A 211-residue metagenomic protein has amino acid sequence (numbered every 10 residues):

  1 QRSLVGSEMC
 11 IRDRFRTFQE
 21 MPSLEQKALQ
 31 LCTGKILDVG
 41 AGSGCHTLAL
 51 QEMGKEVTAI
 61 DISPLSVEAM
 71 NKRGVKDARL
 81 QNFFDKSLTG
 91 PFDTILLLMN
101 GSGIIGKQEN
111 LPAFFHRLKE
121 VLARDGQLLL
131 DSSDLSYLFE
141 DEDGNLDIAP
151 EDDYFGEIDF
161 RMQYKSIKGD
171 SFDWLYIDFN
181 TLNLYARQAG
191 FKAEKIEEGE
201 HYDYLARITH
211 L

Functional and structural regions predicted by a protein language model:
Q1-G6, I11: Single conserved hydrophobic/aromatic residue that forms the stacking wall/gate of nucleotide- or nucleobase-binding
R16-K35: Conserved alpha-helix/loop element of class I SAM-dependent methyltransferases that forms part of the SAM/SAH-binding
S43: Conserved SAM/SAH-binding loop
S63-P64: Conserved SAM/SAH-binding beta-strand->alpha-helix loop
G74-D85: Conserved SAM-binding strand-loop segment of SAM-dependent methyltransferases
F92-P112: A short SAM/SAH-binding and catalytic strip from SAM-dependent methyltransferases
L111-R124: A short glycine-rich, Lys/Arg-flanked "PGG" loop and its adjoining helix->strand segment in the class I
R124-N183, R187: SAM-dependent methyltransferase
